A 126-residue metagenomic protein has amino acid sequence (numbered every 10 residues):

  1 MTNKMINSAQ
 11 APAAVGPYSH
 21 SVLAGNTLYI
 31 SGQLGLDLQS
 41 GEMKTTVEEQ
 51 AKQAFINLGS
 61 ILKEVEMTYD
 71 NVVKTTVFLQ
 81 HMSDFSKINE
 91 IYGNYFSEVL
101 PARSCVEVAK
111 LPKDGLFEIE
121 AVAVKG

Functional and structural regions predicted by a protein language model:
T2-G126: Short, polar/acidic, helix-capping and beta-turn segments at strand->helix junctions that line the mouths
